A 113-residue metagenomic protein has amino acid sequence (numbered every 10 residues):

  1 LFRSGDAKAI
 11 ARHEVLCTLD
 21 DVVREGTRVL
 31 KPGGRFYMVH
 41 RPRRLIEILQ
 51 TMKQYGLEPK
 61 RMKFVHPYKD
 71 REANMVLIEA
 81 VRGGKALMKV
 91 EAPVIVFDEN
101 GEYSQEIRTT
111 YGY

Functional and structural regions predicted by a protein language model:
F2-D21: Mobile active-site "lid"/loop adjacent to the S-adenosyl-L-methionine
S4, A9, P59, R82-G84 (+1 more regions): A generic, residue-level signal for flexible/boundary positions that often mark functional hotspots
R12, C17, P67, V90 (+1 more regions): Generic structural "secondary-structure junction" signal
V15-H66, A73, L77: Conserved Class I SAM-dependent methyltransferase catalytic core
Y37, Y55, Y68, Y103 (+1 more regions): Sequence-level detector for tyrosine residue identity
V65-Y68, G83: Short, solvent-exposed coil/turn elements at secondary-structure transition points
E72-Y113: SAM/dcSAM-binding transferase cores
